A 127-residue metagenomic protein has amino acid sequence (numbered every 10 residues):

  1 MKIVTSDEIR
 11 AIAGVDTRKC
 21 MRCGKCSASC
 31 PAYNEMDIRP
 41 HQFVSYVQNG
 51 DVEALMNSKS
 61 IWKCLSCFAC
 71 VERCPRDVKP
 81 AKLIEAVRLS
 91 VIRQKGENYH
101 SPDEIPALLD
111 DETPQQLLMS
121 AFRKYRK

Functional and structural regions predicted by a protein language model:
M1-I12, E35-I61, P80-D110: Ferredoxin-type iron-sulfur electron-transfer modules in oxidoreductases and energy-metabolism complexes
D16-Y33, S58-V78: Cysteine-centered iron-sulfur cluster-binding motifs in ferredoxin-type domains/subunits of redox enzymes
E72-V91, A107-K127: Short flanking/linker segments adjacent to small metal-binding domains or redox-active Cys/His motifs
